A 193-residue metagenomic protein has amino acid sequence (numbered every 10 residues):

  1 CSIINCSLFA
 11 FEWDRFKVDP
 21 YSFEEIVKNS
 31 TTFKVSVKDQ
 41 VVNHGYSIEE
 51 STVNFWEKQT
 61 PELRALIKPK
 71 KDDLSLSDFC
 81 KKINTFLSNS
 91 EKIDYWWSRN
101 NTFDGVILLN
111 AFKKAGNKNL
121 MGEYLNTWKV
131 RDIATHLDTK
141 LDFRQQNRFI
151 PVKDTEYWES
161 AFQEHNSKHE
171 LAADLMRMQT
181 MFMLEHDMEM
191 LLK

Functional and structural regions predicted by a protein language model:
C1-S98: Conserved non-catalytic scaffold segment of RNase H-like nuclease domains
E12, F112-G116, L141, T180-M190: Hydrophobic/aromatic-lined pockets within catalytic cores
T31-S36, G122-K140: A short, structured active-site edge motif that brings together acidic residues
V42-E57, R131-L175: Active-site-proximal helix-loop-helix substrate-binding element of RNase H-like nuclease domains
Y95-T102, V106-I107, R148-K193: Acidic, Mg2+-coordinating catalytic module of metal-dependent nucleases/exonucleases that use a two-metal-ion mechanism
T102-W128: Substrate-recognition/cap helix-loop segment adjacent to the acidic, metal-dependent catalytic center of Asp-based
A115-G122, D142-K153, E189: Substrate-binding/catalytic groove segments of enzymes that remodel or degrade extracellular structural polymers
